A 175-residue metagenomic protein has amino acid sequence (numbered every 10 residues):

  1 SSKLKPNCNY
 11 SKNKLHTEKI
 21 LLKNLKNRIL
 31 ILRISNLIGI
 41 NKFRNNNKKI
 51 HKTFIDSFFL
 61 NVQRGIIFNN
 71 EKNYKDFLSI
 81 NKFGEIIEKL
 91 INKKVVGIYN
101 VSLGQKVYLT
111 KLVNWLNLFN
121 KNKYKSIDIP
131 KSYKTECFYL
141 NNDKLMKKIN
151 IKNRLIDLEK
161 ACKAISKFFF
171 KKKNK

Functional and structural regions predicted by a protein language model:
S1-P6: Short alpha-helical oligomerization interface
C8, K49, T53, K75-N81 (+3 more regions): Residue-level signal for the nucleotide or nucleotide-sugar donor/cofactor binding architecture
N9, N13: Active-site helix of classical SDR
I20-Y74, I80: NAD(P)-dependent short-chain dehydrogenase/reductase
G39-N41, F68-F77, Y99-V107, K131-T135 (+1 more regions): Glycine-rich Rossmann NAD(P)(H)-binding loop
N81-K89, E159, K163: Amphipathic alpha-helical segments that line or abut small-molecule/effector binding pockets and mediate allosteric
I86-S132, N141-N142: Mid/C-terminal beta-alpha module of Rossmann-like enzyme folds, strongest in SDR-family dehydrogenases/epimerases
I156-K175: Amphipathic terminal alpha-helices
